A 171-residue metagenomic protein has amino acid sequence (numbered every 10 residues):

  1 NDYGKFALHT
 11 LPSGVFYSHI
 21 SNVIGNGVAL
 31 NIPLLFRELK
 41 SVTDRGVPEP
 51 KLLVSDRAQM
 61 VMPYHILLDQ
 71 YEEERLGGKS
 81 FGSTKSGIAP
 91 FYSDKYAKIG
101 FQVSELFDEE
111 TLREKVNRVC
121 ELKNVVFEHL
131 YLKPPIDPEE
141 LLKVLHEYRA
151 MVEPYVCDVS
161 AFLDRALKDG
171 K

Functional and structural regions predicted by a protein language model:
N1-K171: Non-transmembrane, aqueous-exposed alpha-helical and coiled segments at domain scale
